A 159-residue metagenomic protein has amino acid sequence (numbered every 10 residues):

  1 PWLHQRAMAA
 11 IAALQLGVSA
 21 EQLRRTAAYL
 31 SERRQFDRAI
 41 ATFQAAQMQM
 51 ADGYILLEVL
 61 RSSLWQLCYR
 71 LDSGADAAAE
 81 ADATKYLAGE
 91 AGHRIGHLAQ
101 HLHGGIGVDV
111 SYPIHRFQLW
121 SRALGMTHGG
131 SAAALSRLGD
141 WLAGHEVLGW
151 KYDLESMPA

Functional and structural regions predicted by a protein language model:
L3-A159: Alpha-helical interface subdomain recognition
